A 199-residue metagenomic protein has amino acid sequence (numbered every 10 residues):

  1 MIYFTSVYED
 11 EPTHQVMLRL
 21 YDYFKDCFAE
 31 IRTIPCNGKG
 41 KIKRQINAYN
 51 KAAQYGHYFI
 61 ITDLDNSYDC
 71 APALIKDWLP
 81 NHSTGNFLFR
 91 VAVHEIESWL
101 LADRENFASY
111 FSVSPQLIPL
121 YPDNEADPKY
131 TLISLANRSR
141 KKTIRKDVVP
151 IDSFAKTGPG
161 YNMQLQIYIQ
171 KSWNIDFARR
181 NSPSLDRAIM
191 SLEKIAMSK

Functional and structural regions predicted by a protein language model:
I2-Y3, H14-R32, G40-F59, L64-K199: C-terminal accessory helical subdomains adjacent to catalytic cores in phosphodiester- and nucleotide-handling enzymes
F4-E9: Short hydrophobic beta-strand segments
